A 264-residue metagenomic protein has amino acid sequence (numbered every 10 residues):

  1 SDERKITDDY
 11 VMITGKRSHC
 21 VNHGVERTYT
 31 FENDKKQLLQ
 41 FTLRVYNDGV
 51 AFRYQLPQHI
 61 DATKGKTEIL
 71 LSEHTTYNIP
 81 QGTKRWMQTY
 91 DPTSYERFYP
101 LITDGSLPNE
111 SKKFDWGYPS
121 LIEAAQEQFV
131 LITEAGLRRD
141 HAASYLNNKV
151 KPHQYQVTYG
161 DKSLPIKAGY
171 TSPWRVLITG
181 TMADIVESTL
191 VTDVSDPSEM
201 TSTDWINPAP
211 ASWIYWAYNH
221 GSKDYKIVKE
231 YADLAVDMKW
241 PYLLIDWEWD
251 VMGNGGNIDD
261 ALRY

Functional and structural regions predicted by a protein language model:
S1-V191, S198: N-terminal accessory beta-strand-rich subdomains and adjacent acidic, glycine-rich linkers that precede catalytic cores
M87, G117, R175, I206 (+2 more regions): Short linear interaction motif-like sites in intrinsically disordered regions of transcription factors
L101, M200, G255-I258: Short amphipathic alpha-helical patches
S163-I178, D204-I214, K239-L243: Charged, low-complexity, helix/coiled-coil-prone segments
D184, S188-T189, V194-S195, E199-T203 (+2 more regions): Conserved mixed alpha/beta catalytic, RNA-binding, or beta-rich assembly cores of soluble enzyme, regulatory
P208-Y264: Substrate-binding cleft of carbohydrate-active enzyme catalytic domains
